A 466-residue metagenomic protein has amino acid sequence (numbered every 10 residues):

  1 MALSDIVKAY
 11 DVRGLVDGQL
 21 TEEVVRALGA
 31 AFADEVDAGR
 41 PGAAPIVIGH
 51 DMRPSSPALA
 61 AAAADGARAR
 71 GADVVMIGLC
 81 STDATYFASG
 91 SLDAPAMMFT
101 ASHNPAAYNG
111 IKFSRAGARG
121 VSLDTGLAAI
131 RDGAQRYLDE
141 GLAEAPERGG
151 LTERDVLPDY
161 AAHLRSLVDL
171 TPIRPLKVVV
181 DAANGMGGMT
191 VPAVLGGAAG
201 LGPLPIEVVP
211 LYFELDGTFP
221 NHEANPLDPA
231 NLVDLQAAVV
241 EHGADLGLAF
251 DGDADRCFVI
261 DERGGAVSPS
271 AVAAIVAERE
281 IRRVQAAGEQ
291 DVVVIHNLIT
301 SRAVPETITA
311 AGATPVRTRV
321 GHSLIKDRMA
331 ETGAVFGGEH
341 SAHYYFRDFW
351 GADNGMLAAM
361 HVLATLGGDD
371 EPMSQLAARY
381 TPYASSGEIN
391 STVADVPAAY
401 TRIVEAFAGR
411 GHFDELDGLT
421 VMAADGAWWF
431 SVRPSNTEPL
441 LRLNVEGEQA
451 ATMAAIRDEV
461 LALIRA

Functional and structural regions predicted by a protein language model:
M1-A63, A69-R70, E153-L176: An N-terminal, well-structured beta->alpha segment
P41-D51, V75, K177-V180, V292-L298 (+1 more regions): Short glycine-rich phosphate-binding loop at a beta-alpha junction
P45-Y108, A193-I260: N-terminal small/polar loop signature for handling phosphorylated ligands or for N-terminal nucleophile
A106-A107, R115-T125, D132, D234-N297 (+1 more regions): Replace "Mg2+/Mn2+-dependent" with "divalent metal-dependent
N109-H242: Gly/Ser/Thr-enriched, mixed-charge loops and adjacent short helices that form phosphate/oxyanion-binding elements
A199-P205, P210-Y212, G265-V284, H322 (+2 more regions): Gly/Ser/Thr-rich active-site loops/lids in small-molecule metabolic enzymes that frequently grip phosphoryl groups
L246, A286-A466: Phosphate-binding and adjacent anionic-ligand microenvironments
